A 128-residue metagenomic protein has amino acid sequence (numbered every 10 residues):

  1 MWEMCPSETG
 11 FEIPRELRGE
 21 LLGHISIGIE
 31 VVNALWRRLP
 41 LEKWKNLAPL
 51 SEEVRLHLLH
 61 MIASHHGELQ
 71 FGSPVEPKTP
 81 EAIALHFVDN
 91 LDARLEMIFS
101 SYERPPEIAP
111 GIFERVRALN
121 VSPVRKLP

Functional and structural regions predicted by a protein language model:
M1-P105: Divalent metal-dependent catalytic cores for phosphoryl transfer on phosphate-bearing substrates
H86, E103-P128: N-terminal intrinsically disordered, cationic/polar leader segments that include organellar targeting peptides
